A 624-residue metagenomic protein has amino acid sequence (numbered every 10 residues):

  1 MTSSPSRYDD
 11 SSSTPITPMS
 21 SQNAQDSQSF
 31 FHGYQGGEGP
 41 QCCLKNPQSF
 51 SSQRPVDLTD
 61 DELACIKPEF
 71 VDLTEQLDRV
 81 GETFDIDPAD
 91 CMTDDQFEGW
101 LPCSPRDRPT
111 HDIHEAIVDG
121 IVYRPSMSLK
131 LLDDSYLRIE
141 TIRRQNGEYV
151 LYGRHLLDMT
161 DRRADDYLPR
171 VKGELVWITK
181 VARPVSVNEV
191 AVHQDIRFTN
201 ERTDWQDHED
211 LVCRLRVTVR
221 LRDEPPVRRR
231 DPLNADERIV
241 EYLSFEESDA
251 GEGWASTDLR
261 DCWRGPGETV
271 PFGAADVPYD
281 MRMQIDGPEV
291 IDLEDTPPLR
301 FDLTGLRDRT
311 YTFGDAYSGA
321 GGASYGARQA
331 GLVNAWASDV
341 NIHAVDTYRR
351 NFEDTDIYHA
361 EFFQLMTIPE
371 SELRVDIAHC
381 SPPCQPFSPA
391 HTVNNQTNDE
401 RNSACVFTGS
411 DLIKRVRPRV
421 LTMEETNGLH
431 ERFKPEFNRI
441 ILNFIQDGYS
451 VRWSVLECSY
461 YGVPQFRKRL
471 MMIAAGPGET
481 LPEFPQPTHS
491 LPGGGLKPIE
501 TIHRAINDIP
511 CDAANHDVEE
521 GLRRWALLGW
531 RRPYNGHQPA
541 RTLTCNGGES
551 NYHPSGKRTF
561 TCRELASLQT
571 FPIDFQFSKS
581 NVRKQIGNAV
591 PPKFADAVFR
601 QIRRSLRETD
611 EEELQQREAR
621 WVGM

Functional and structural regions predicted by a protein language model:
M1-D94, W100-P102, E247, P271-A274 (+3 more regions): Long, low-complexity, Ser/Thr- and acidic/proline-rich intrinsically disordered regions
L77-E115, G120, T141, Q145-T296: Epigenetic mark-reader domains in eukaryotic nuclear proteins
I117-E140: Short coil-to-beta transition motif at edge beta-strands of beta-rich domains
K130, I142-N146, L156-T160, I342 (+3 more regions): Conserved beta-strand elements of beta-rich interaction domains across eukaryotes, especially beta-propellers
Y152, R162-D166, T347, S454 (+2 more regions): Intrinsically disordered, low-complexity regions enriched in proline, serine, glycine and charged residues
E247-A250, T257-L259, W263-W336, T347-R349 (+2 more regions): S-adenosyl-L-methionine-dependent DNA methyltransferase catalytic core
R300-R417, N427-E431: Core alpha/beta nucleotide-donor-binding catalytic domains of modification enzymes
I368-V375, F387-Q538, T542, N546: Class I S-adenosyl-L-methionine
